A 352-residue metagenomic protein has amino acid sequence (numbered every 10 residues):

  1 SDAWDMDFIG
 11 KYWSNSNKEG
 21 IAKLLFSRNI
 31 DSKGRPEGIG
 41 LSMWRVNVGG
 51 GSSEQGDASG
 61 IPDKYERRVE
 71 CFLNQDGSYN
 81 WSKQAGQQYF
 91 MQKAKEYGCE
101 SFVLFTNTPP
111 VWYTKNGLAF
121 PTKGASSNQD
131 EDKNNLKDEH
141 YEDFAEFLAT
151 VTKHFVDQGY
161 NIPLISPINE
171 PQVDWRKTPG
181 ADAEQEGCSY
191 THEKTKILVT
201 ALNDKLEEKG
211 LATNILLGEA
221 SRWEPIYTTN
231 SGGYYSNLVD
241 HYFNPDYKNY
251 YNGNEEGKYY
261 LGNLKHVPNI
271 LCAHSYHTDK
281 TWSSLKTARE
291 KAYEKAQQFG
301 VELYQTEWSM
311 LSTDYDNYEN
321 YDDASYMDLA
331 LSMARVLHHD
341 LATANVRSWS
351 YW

Functional and structural regions predicted by a protein language model:
S1-P163, W175, D182-H192, K196 (+2 more regions): N-terminal catalytic cores of secreted or lumenal carbohydrate-active enzymes
G50, P171, H277: Flexible, active-site-proximal loop/turn residues at the rims of small-molecule/cofactor binding pockets and catalytic
T106-N107, P167-E170, E219-A220: Short, well-ordered beta-to-alpha junction loops that form the rim of enzyme active sites and present histidine/acidic
E146-G159, P163, D174-W352: Substrate-binding and catalytic surfaces of secreted/luminal carbohydrate-active proteins
